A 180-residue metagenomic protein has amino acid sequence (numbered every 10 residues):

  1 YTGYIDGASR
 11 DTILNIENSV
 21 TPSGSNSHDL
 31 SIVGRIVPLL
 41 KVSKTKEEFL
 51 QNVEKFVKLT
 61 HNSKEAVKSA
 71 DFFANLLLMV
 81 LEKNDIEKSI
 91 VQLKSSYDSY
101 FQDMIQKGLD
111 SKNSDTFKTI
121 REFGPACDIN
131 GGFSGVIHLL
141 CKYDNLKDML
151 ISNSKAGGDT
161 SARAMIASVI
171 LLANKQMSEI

Functional and structural regions predicted by a protein language model:
Y1-I180: Structured, active/binding-site neighborhoods that engage oxygen-rich ligands
